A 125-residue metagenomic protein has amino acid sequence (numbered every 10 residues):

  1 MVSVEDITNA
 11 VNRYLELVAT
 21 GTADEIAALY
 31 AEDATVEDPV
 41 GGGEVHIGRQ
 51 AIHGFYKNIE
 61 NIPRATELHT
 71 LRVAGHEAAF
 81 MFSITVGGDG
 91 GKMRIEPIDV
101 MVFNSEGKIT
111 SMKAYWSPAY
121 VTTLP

Functional and structural regions predicted by a protein language model:
M1-A28, E32, T123-P125: Short, low-complexity N-terminal intrinsically disordered segments enriched in polar/charged residues
V4, A23-H76: A solvent-exposed, acidic/Ser-Thr-rich amphipathic alpha-helical stretch
I7-T8, G41, S83: A short, structure-level motif marking secondary-structure boundaries and short turns
A10, Y14, G43, F55 (+1 more regions): Compositionally biased, intrinsically disordered low-complexity segments
Y14-L17, E37, T85: Alpha-helix C-capping/helix-to-loop hinge sites
V18, A34-V36, K92: Short hydrophobic/aromatic segments of transmembrane alpha-helices and their interfaces
H53-P125: A beta-strand edge to alpha-helix "cap/lid" segment located at domain peripheries
